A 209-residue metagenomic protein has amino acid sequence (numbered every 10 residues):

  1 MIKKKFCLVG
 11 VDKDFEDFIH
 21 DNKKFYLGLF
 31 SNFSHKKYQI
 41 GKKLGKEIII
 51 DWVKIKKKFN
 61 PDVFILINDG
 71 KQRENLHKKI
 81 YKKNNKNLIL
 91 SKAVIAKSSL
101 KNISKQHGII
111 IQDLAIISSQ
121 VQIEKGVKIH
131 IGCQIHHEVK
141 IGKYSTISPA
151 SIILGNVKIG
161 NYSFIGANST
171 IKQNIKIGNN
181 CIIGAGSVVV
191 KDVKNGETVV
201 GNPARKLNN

Functional and structural regions predicted by a protein language model:
M1-N68: A solvent-exposed beta-alpha-beta segment
I2-K5, Y26, K58-D62, N87 (+5 more regions): A general structural motif
K13-D14, K71-Q72, V188: Short alpha-helical
I19-N22, N75-K79, I123, N195: Short amphipathic alpha-helical segments
K24-F25, I80-K83, V127-I129: Glycine-rich, phosphate-binding/catalytic loops in enzymes
N32, K46, G201-N202, N209: Active-site donor-binding loop signature of nucleotide-sugar glycosyltransferases
I48-S104, G108-S118: Compact structured core domains
A93-L207: Structural signal for interior beta-strand "rungs" in well-ordered beta-sheet cores of soluble enzyme domains
